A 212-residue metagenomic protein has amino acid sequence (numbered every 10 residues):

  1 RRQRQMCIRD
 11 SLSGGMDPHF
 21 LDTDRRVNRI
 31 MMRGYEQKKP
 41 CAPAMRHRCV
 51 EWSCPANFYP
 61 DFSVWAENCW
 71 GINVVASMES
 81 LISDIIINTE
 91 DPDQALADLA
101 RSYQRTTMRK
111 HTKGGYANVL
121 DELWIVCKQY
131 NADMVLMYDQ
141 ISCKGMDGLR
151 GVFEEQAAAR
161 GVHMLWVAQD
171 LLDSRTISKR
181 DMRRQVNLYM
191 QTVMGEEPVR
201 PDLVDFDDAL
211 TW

Functional and structural regions predicted by a protein language model:
Q3-I8: Short, small-residue-biased leader/transition segments that mark boundaries at the very start of proteins
S11-R33: Glycine-rich phosphate-binding "P-loop"
L21-R25, R29, K110-A117, R180: Conserved phosphate-coordination/catalytic loops
P40-V50: A short, charged/proline- and glycine-enriched loop that marks the coil->beta-strand transition at the N-terminal
V50-G115, V119-W124: Redox- and metal-dependent alpha/beta enzyme cores, enriched for Fe-S-associated oxidoreductases and cofactor-handling
A56-P60, I82-I86, D121, S142-M146 (+2 more regions): Flexible loop/turn segments at secondary-structure boundaries
N68, N73, D91-D98, A117-D205: Hydrophobic alpha/beta core scaffold segments
V204-W212: Intrinsic disorder/low-complexity detector
